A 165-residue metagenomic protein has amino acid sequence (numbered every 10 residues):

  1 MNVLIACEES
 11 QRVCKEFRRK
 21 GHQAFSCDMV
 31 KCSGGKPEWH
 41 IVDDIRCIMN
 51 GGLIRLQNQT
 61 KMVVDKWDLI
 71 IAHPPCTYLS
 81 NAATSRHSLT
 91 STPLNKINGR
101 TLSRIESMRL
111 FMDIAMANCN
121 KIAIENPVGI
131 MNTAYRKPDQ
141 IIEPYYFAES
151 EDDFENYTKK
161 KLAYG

Functional and structural regions predicted by a protein language model:
N2-L53, I71, Y78: SAM cofactor-binding core of SAM-dependent methyltransferases, primarily the Rossmann-like beta-alpha-beta module
A6, P37, V42-D44, I48-W67 (+1 more regions): Class I S-adenosyl-L-methionine
